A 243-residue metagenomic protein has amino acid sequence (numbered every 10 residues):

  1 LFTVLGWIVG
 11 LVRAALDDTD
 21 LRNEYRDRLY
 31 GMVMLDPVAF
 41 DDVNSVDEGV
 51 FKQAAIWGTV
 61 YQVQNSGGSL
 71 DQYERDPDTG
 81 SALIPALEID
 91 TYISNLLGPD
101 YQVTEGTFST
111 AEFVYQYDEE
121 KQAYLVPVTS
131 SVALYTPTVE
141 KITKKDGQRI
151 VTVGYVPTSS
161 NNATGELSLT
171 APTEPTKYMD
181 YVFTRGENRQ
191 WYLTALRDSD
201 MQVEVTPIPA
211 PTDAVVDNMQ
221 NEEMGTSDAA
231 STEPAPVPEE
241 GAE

Functional and structural regions predicted by a protein language model:
L1-R13: Hydrophobic membrane-insertion alpha-helices, especially the h-region of bacterial N-terminal signal peptides
T3, Q148, A242-E243: Classical N-terminal secretory signal peptides
A14-S130: Core segments of small alpha/beta cavity-forming domains
Y61-L70, G154-S159, G186: Short, flexible beta-strand-to-coil junctions
I93, L97, D118-G165: Surface-exposed, charged secondary-structure patches
P157-E243: Low-complexity, intrinsically disordered terminal/linker segments enriched in charged and Gly/Pro repeats
